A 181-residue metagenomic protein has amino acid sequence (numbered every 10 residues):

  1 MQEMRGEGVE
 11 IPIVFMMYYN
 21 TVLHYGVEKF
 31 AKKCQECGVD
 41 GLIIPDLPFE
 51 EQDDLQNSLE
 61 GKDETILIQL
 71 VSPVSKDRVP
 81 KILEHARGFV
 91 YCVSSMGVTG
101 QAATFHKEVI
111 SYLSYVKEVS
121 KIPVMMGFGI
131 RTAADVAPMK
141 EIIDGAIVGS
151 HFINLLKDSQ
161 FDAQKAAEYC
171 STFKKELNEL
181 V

Functional and structural regions predicted by a protein language model:
M1-I44, K175-L180: Active-site beta->alpha loop and helix N-cap motifs at the rims of alpha/beta catalytic domains
M1-Q2, V22-K29, I44-K62, S75-K81 (+3 more regions): Active-site-adjacent beta->alpha loops and helix N-cap segments on the catalytic face of soluble alpha/beta enzymes
M1-V14, N57-S72, K107-V124, K165-V181: Alpha-helix-loop-beta-strand connector modules within alpha/beta enzyme cores
I13-M17, L42-I44, L67-L70, V90-C92 (+2 more regions): Hydrophobic faces of well-ordered beta-strands that scaffold small-molecule active sites in alpha/beta enzyme cores
C34-D40, E60-L67, H85-C92, I142-A146: Glycine-enriched alpha-helix->loop->beta-strand junction motifs that scaffold or abut catalytic
L47, S95, H151: Flexible loop residues that form catalytic and substrate-binding hotspots at small-molecule/glycan-binding clefts
V74-H85, M126, I130-A146: Catalytic cores of alpha/beta
S114-S120, R131-A137, E141-V181: Alpha/beta catalytic cores of nucleotide-metabolism and tRNA/nucleoside-modifying enzymes
